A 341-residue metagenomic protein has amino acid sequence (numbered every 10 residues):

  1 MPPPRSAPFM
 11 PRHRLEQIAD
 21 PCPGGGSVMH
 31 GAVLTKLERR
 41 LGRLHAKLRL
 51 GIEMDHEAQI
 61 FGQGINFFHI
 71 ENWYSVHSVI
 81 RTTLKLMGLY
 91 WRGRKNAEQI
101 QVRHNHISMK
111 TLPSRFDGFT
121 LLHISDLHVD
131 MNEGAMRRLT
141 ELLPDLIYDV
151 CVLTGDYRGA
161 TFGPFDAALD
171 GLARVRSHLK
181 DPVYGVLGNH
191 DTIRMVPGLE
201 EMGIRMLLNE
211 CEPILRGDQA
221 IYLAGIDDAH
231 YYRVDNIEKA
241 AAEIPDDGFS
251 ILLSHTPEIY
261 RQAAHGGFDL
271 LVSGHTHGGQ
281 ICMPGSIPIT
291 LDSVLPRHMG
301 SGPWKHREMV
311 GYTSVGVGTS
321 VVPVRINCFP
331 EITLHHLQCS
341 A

Functional and structural regions predicted by a protein language model:
P2-N105: Non-catalytic terminal accessory segments
P8, Q17, E133-R216: Core catalytic region of metal-dependent phosphoesterases/phosphodiesterases, especially metallo-beta-lactamase-like
F67-N72, H77, K85-Y148, G163: N-terminal signal-anchor transmembrane helix
R92-N96, H123-R137, R158-A167, G285-P296 (+1 more regions): Acidic/histidine-rich helix-loop elements that form or flank divalent-metal/phosphate-binding sites at the catalytic
I100, M109-L122, I204, E212-G225 (+1 more regions): Beta-strand-turn-beta hairpins that frame and shape the catalytic cleft of phosphate-ester-processing enzymes
L122-S125, V150-D156, P182-N189, L207-N209 (+4 more regions): Active-site neighborhood of phospho(di)ester-bond hydrolases with catalytic His/Asp-centered motifs
E201-M202, R216-S254, Y260-R261, G266 (+1 more regions): Binuclear metal-dependent hydrolase catalytic cores centered on His/Asp/Glu-rich metal-binding motifs
P257-L337, A341: Conserved beta-sheet core of the metallophosphoesterase superfamily
